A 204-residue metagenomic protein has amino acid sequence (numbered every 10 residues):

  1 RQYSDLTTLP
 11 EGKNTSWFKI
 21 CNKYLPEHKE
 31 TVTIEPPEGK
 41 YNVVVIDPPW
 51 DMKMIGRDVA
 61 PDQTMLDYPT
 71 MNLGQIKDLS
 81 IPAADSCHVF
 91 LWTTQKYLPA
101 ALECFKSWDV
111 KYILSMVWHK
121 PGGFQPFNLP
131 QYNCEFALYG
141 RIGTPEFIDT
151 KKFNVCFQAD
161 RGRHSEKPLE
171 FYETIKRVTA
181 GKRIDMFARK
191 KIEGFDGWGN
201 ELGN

Functional and structural regions predicted by a protein language model:
R1-Q2, K13: Short coil turns linking two alpha-helices in DNA-binding domains
Q2-T8: Acidic, low-complexity, intrinsically disordered interaction modules
T8-N204: Class I S-adenosyl-L-methionine-dependent methyltransferase catalytic core
